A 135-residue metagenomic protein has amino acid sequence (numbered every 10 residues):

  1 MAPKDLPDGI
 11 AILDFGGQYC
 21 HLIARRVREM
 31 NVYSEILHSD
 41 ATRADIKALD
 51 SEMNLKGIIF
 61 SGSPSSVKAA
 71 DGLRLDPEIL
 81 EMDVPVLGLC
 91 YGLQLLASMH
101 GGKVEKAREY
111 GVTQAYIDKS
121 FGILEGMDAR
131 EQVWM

Functional and structural regions predicted by a protein language model:
M1-D8: Acidic, low-complexity intrinsically disordered tails
G9-M30: Short, charged N-terminal beta->alpha structural module
I10, S34, V86: Hydrophobic anchor at the start of a short beta-strand that flanks the dinucleotide cofactor-binding loop
L13, L37, L89: The conserved SAM/SAH-binding core of class I Rossmann-like methyltransferase domains, concentrating on the hydrophobic
G16, D40, G92: Residues in the short beta-alpha loop(s) of Rossmann-like NAD(P)-binding domains
R25-N31, K47-G126: Cysteine-nucleophile active-site neighborhood
Y33-A41: A short beta-strand-loop structural module common to alpha/beta enzyme folds
R130-M135: AMP-binding/adenylate-forming core of the ANL superfamily
